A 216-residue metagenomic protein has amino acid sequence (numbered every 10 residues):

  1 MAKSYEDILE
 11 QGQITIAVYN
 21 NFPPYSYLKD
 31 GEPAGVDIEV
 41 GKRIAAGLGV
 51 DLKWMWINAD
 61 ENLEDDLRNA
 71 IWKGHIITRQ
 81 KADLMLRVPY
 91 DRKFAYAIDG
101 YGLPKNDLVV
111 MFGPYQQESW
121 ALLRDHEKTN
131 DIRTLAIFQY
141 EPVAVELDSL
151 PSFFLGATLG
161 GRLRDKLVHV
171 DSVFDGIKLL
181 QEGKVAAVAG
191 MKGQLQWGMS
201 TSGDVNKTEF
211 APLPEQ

Functional and structural regions predicted by a protein language model:
A2-V88: Extracytoplasmic small-molecule ligand-binding "clamshell" domains of the periplasmic binding protein/Venus flytrap
Y5-E6, R68, L135, F174-I177: Short hydrophobic/charged patches on amphipathic alpha-helices used for structural packing and interfaces
V18, A34-G47, Q117-D171, G193: Bilobed "Venus flytrap"/periplasmic-binding protein-like clamshell domains and structurally analogous long
N21-P24, A59-N62, P89-F94, K128-N130 (+3 more regions): Solvent-exposed loop/turn segments at secondary-structure junctions within structured extracellular/periplasmic domains
I44, I71, F138, L179-Q181: Hydrophobic residues within well-ordered alpha-helices
I44, L48, L52, G74-T78 (+7 more regions): Sec/Tat-exported extracytoplasmic proteins
W54-L135: Acidic, polar ligand-binding/catalytic clefts
D65, V88-L103, F154-T158, L179-E215: A ligand-binding cleft/hinge motif common to bilobed small-molecule-binding domains
